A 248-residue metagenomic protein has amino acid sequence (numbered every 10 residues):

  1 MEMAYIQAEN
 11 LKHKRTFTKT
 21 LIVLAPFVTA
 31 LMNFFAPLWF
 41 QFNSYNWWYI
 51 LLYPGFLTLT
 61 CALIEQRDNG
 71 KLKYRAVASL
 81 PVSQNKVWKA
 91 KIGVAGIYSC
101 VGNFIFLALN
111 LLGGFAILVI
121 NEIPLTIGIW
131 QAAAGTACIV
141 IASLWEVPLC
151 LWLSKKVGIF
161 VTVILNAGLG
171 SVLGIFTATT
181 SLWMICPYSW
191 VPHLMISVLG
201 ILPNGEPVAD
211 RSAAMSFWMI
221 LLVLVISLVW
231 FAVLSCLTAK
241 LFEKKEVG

Functional and structural regions predicted by a protein language model:
M1-I50, F56, D210-G248: Hydrophobic alpha-helical transmembrane segments
K12, V77-S79, S154: Helix-capping/transition residues at the boundaries of transmembrane alpha-helices and the short helical linkers
A25-T29, V94, N166-L173: Transmembrane alpha-helical core residues of multi-pass small-molecule transporters, especially secondary transporters
F27-L52, F56-L57, G93-I159, A213-I220: Secretory targeting signals
W39-F40, V163, G168-K244: Terminal transmembrane helical anchor/hairpin motif
I64-I97: Helix-loop-helix units of permease transmembrane domains in multi-pass membrane transporters, especially ABC
N69, K73, L109, G113-E122 (+5 more regions): Membrane-interfacial segments
